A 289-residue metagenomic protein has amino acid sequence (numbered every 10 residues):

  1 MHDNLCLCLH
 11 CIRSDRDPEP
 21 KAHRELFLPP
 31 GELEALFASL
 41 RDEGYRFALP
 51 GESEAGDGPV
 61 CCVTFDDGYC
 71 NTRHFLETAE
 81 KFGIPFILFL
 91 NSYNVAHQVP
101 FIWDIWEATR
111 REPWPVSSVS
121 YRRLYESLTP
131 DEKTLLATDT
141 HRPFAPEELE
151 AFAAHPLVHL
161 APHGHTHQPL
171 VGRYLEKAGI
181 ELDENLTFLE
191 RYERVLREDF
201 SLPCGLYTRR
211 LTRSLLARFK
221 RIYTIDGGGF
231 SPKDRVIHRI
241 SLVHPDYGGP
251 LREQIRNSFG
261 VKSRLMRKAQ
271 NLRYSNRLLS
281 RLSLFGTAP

Functional and structural regions predicted by a protein language model:
M1-T64, C70, G172-P289: C-terminal active-site subregion of NodB/CE4 polysaccharide deacetylases
N4-R16, H23, E80-L206: Metal-dependent polysaccharide deacetylase catalytic core of the NodB/CE4 family, i.e., the active-site-bearing domain
E32, G51-S53, D57-C62, Y69-L76 (+2 more regions): A structural preference for long, well-packed, hydrophobic secondary-structure segments
A35-E43, T78-F82, L157: A short, Lys/Arg-enriched amphipathic alpha-helix followed by its capping loop at the start of a domain
T64-F65, A161: Generic enzyme active-site microenvironment
R73-H74, E148, L211: Short acidic active-site motifs
